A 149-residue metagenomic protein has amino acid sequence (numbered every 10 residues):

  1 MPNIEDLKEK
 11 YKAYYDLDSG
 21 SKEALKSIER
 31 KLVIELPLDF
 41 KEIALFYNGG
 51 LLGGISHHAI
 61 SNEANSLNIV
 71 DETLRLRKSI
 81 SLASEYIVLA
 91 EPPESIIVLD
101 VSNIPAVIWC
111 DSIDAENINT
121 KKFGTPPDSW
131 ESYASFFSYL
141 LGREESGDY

Functional and structural regions predicted by a protein language model:
M1-V98, R143-Y149: A surface-exposed partner-binding patch
V98-P127: Segments surrounding the PLD/"HKD" phosphodiesterase catalytic module and close analogs
F123-Y149: A short, charged
